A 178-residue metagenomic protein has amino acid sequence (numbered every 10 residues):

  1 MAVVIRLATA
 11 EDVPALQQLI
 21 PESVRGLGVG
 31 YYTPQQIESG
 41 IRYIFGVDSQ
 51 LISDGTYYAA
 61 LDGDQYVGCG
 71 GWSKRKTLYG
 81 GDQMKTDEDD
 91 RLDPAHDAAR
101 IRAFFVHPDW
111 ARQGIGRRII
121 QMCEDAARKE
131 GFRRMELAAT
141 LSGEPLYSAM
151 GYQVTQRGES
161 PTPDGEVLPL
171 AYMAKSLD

Functional and structural regions predicted by a protein language model:
M1-P14, D178: Conserved N-terminal entry element of GNAT/NAT acetyltransferase domains
L16, D48: Hydrophobic pocket/interface hotspot
P21-V47: Conserved GNAT-fold acetyl-CoA-binding loop/helix
D54, L61, C69-A111, Q121 (+2 more regions): Conserved acyl-donor/pantetheine-binding loop and adjacent beta-alpha core of acyl/acetyltransferases and related
G114-G116: Conserved G/P- and acidic residue-centered "switch" motifs that form tight phosphate/ATP-binding loops in soluble
R133, L137-E144, M150, Q156-D178: C-terminal "cap" of GNAT-fold acetyltransferases
